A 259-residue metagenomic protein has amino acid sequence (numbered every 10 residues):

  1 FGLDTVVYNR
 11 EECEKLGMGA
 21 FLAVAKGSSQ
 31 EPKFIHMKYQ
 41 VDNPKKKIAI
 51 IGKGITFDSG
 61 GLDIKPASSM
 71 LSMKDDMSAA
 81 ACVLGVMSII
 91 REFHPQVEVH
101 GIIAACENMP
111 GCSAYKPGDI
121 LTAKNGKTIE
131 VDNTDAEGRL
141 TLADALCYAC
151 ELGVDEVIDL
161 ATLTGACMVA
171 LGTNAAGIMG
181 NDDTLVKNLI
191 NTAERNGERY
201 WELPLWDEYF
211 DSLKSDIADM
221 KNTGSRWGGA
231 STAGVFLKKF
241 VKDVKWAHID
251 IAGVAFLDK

Functional and structural regions predicted by a protein language model:
F1-K259: A generic structural signal for tightly packed, nonpolar segments enriched in small/aliphatic residues
